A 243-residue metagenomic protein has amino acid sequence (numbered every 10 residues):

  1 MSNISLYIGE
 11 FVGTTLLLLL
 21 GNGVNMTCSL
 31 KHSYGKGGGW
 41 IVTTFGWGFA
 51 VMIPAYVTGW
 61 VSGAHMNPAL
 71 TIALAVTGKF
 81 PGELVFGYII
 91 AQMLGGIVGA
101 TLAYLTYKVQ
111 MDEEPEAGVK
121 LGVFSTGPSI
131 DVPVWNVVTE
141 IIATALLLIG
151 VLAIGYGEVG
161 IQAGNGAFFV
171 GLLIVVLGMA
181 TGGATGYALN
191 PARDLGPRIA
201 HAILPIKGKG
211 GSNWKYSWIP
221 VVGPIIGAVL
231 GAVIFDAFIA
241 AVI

Functional and structural regions predicted by a protein language model:
M1-I243: Membrane-interface helix-loop junctions and terminal tails of multi-pass membrane proteins
